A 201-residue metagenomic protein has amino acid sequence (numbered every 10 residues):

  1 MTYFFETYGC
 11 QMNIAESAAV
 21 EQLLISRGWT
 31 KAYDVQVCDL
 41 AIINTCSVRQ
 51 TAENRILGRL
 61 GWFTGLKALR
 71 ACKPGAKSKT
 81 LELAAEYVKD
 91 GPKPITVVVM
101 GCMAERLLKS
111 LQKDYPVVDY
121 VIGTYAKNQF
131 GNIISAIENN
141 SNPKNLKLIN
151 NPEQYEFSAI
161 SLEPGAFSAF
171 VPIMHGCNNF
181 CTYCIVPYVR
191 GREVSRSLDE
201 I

Functional and structural regions predicted by a protein language model:
M1-I201: Proteins enriched for Cys/Gly/acidic motifs involved in redox and nucleic-acid/cofactor modification
